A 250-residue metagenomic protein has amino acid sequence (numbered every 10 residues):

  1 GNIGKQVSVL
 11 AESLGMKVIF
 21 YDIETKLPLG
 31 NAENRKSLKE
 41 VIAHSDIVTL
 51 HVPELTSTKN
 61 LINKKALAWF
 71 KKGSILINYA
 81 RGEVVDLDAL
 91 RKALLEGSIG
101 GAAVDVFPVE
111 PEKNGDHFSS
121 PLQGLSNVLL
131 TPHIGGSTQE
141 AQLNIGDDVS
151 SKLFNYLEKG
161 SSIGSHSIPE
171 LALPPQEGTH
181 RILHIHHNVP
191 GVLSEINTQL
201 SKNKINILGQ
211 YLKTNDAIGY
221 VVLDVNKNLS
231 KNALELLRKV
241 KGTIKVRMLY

Functional and structural regions predicted by a protein language model:
G1-K72: Rossmann-like dinucleotide/phosphate-binding beta-alpha-beta segment
S8, E12, L94, S201: Gly/Ala-rich phosphate-binding loop of Rossmann-like dinucleotide-binding domains, activating on the conserved
K17-D22, A103-D105, D224: Short, hydrophobic beta-strand segments that form beta-sheet elements in well-ordered domains
N34-L38, K64, L87, G115-D116 (+1 more regions): Structural motif corresponding to alpha-helix initiation and N-cap regions
D46, H51-E54, A80-R81, F107-P108 (+1 more regions): Short glycine-/small-residue-rich Rossmann-like dinucleotide-binding loops
G73-I75, Y79-P175, Y220, Y250: Rossmann-like dinucleotide-binding domain for NAD(H)/NADP(H)
I163-Y250: A conserved regulatory-domain signal marking ACT and ACT-like small-molecule sensing domains and adjacent regulatory
